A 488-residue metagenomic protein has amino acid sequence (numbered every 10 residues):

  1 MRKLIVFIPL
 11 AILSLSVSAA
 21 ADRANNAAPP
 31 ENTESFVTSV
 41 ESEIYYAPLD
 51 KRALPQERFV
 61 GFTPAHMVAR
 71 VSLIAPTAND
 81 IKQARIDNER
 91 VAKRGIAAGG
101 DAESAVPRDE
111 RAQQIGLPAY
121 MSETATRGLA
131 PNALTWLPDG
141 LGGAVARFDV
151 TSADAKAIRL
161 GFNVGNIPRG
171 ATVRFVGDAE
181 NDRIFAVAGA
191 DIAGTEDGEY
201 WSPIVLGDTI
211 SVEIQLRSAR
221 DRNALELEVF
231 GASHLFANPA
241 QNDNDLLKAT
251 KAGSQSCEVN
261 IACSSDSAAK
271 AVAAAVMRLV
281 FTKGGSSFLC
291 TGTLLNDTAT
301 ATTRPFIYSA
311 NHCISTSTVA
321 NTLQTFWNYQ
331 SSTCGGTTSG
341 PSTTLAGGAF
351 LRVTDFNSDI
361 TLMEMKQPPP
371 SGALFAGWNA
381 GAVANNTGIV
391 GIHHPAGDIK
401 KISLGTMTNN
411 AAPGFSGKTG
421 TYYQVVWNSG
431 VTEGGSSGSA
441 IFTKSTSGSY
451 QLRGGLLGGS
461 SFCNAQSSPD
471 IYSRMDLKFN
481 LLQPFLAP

Functional and structural regions predicted by a protein language model:
M1-L4: Positively charged n-region of N-terminal signal peptides that target proteins for export
F7-S16: Bacterial N-terminal signal peptides
A19-D149, I192-N296, A301: Protease-domain processing segments flanking chymotrypsin-fold serine proteases, especially trypsin-like
G143, S152-R159: Extended extracellular/luminal ectodomain segments enriched in beta-structured repeat modules
V150-S152, F162-N166, K283: Non-cytosolic beta-sheet module surface loops
N166-D182: Short, surface-exposed beta-strand/strand-loop-strand elements in extracellular ectodomains
V205-V425, G434: Serine endopeptidase catalytic core focused on the charge-relay Asp
T293-L294, A299-R304, G430-L456: Catalytic nucleophile loop of clan PA
